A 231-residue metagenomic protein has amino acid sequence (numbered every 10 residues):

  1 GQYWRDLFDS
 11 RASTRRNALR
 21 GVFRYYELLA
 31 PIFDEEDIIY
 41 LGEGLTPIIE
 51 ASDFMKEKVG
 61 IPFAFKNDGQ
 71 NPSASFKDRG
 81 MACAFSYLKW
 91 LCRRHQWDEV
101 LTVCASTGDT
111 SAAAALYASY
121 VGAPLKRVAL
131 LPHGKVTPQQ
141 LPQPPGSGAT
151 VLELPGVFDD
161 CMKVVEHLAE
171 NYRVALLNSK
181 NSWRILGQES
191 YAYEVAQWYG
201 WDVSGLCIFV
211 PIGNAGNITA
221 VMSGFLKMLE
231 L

Functional and structural regions predicted by a protein language model:
G1-L231: PLP-dependent amino-acid enzyme catalytic core
